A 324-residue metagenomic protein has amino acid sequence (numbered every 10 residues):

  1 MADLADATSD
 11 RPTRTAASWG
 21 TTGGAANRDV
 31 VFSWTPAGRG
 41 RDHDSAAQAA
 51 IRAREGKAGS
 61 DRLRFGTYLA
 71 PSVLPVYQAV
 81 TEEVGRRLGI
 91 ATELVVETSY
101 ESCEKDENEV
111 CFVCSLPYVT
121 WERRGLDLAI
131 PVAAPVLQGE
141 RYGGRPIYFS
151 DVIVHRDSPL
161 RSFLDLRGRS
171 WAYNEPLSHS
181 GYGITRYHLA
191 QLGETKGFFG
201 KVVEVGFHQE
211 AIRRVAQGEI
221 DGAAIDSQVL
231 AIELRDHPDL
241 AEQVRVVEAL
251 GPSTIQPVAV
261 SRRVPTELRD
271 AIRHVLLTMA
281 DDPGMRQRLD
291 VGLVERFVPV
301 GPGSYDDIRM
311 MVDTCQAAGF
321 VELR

Functional and structural regions predicted by a protein language model:
M1-R123, D127, R286-R324: N-terminal hydrophobic or amphipathic helices and topogenic motifs
S33, G40-D42, Q138-S162, V258-V260: Hydrophobic/proline-rich hinge and linker segments of small-molecule sensing/allosteric domains, predominantly
R62, A133-Y142, P146-F149, P238-L276 (+1 more regions): Periplasmic-binding protein-like
L63-E83, R87, E97, L116 (+4 more regions): Bilobed "Venus flytrap"/periplasmic-binding protein-like clamshell domains and structurally analogous long
C103-E107, L166, V215-A216: Hydrophobic residues within well-ordered alpha-helices
F112-D127, A190-Q191, A216, D221-A241: A ligand-binding cleft/hinge motif common to bilobed small-molecule-binding domains
G183-G193, G200-A216, Q243, V247-P252 (+4 more regions): Hydrophobic, well-ordered secondary-structure segments that either form specific early membrane-associated helices used
R273-L289: Short glycine/proline-rich, acidic loop/turn segments that cap or connect secondary-structure elements
